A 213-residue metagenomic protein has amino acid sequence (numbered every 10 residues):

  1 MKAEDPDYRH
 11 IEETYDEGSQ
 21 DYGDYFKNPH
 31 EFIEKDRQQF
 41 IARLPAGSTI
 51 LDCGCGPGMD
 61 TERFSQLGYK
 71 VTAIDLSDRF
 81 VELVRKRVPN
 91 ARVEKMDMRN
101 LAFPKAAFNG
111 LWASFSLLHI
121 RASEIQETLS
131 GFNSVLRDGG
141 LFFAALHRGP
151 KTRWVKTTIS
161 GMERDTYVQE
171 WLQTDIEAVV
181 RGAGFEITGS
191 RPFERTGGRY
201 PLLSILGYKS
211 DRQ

Functional and structural regions predicted by a protein language model:
M1-P45, P150: Conserved class I S-adenosyl-L-methionine
L51, P57-N100: Class I SAM-dependent methyltransferase SAM/SAH-binding core
R99-L111: A short acidic, Gly/Pro-enriched loop at the edge of an enzyme's catalytic core that lines a small-molecule cofactor
G110-E124: A short SAM/SAH-binding and catalytic strip from SAM-dependent methyltransferases
Q126-D138: A short glycine-rich, Lys/Arg-flanked "PGG" loop and its adjoining helix->strand segment in the class I
F143-Y167: Conserved class I S-adenosyl-L-methionine
V168-A183: Short alpha-helix
F193-Q213: Core SAM-dependent methyltransferase catalytic element
